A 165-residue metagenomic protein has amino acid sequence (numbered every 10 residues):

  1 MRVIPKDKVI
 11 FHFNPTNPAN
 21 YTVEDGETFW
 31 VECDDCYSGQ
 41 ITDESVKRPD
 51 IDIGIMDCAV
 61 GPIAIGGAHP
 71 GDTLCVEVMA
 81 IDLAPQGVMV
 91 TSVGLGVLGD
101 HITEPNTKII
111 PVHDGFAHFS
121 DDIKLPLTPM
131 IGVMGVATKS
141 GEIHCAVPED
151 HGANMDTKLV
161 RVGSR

Functional and structural regions predicted by a protein language model:
M1-I51: N-terminal, Lys/Arg-enriched amphipathic/low-complexity engagement segments that precede the first folded domain
P5-N14, D52-V60, I143-H151: Short, structured beta-strand/loop micro-motifs enriched in basic residues and often containing a Trp
A19, G54, G61-A64, D156: Short, conserved secondary-structure segments in the cores of folded domains
T42-M56, V60, G87-G99: Short, compositionally biased
D57-P85: Long, hydrophobic/aromatic-enriched structural stretches that serve as scaffold segments
A80-V162: Intrinsically disordered, low-complexity linker/loop segments enriched in Gly/Pro and charged/polar residues
